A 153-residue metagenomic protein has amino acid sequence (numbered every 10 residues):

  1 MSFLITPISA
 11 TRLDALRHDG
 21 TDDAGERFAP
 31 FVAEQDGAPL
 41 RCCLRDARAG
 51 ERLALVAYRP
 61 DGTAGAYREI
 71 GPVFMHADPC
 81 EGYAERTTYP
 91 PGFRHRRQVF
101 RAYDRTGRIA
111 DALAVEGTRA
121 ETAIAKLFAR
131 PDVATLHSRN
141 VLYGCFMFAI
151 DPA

Functional and structural regions predicted by a protein language model:
M1-R17: Extended boundary segments
H18-R94, R101-R108, A112-L113: Conserved mixed alpha/beta catalytic, RNA-binding, or beta-rich assembly cores of soluble enzyme, regulatory
V99-T135, R139, P152: Short, hydrophobic/π-rich interface segment
V141-C145: Short Gly/Ser/Thr- and Asp/Glu-enriched loop/turn motifs at secondary-structure junctions
F146-A153: C-terminal edge-of-domain segments
